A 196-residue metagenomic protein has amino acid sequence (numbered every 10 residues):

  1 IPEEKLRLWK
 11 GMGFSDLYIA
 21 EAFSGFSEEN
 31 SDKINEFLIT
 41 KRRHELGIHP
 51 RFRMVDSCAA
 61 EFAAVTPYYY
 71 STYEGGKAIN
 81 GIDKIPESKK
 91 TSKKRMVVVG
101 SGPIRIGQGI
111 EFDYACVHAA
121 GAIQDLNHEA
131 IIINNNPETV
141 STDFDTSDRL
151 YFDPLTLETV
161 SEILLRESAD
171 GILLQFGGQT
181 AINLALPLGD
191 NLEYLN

Functional and structural regions predicted by a protein language model:
I1-N196: ATP-dependent carboxylate/acyl-activation modules
